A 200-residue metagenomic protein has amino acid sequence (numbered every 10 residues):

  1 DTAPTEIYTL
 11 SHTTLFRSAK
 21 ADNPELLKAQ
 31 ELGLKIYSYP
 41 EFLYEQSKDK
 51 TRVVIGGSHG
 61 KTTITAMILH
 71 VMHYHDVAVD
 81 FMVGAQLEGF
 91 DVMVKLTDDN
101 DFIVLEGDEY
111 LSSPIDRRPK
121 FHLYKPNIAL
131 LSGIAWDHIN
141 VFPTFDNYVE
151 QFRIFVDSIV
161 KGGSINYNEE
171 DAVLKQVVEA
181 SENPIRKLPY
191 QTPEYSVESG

Functional and structural regions predicted by a protein language model:
D1-T2, V160: Hydrophobic/aromatic-lined pockets within catalytic cores
T2-L15: Short, small-residue-biased leader/transition segments that mark boundaries at the very start of proteins
A19-Y167, V173-P184: Phosphate-binding loop of NTP-binding sites
G33-L34, E182-T192, E198-G200: Active-site regions of enzymes building and remodeling cell-envelope glycoconjugates
P40-F42, Q191-E194: A short, structured active-site edge motif that brings together acidic residues
L87, E194-Y195: Short polar/acidic secondary-structure junctions
